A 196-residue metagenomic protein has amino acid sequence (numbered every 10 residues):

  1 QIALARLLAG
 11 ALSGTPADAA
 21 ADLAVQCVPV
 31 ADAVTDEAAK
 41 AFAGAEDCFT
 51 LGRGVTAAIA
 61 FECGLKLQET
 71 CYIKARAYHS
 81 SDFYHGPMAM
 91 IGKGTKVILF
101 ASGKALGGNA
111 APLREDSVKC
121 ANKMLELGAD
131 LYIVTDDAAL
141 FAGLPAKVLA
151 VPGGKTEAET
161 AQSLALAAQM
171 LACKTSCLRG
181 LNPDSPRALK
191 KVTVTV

Functional and structural regions predicted by a protein language model:
Q1-V196: A SIS-like phosphosugar-recognition module
